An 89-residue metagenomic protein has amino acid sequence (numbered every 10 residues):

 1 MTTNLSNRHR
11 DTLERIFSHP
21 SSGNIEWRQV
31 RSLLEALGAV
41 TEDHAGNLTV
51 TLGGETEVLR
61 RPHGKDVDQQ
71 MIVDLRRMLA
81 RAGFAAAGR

Functional and structural regions predicted by a protein language model:
M1-R89: Basic nucleic-acid-binding interfaces
